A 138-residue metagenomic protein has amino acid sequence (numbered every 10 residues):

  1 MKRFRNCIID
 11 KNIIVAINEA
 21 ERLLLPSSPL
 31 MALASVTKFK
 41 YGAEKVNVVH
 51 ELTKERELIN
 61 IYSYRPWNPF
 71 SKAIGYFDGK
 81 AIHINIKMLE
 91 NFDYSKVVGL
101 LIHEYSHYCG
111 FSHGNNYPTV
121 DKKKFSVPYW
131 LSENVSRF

Functional and structural regions predicted by a protein language model:
M1-V98, Y108-F138: Predominantly extracellular/secreted Zn2+-dependent metalloproteases
L101: Substrate/cofactor-recognition hotspot
E104: Walker B catalytic acidic pair
